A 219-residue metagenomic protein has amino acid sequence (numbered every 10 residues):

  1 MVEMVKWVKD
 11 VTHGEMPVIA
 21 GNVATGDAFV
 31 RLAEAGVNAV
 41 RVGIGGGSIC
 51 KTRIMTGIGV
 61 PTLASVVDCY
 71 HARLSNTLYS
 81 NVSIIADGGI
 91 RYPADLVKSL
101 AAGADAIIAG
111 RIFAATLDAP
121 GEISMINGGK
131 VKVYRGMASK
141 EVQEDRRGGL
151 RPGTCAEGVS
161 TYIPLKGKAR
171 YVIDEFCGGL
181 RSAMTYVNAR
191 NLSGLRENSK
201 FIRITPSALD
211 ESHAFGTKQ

Functional and structural regions predicted by a protein language model:
M1-M4, M16, G21-V66, A115-M125: Glycine/Thr-rich beta-alpha phosphate-binding loop at enzyme active sites
H13-E15, A35, G57-A86, R91-Q219: Alpha/beta catalytic cores of nucleotide-metabolism and tRNA/nucleoside-modifying enzymes
